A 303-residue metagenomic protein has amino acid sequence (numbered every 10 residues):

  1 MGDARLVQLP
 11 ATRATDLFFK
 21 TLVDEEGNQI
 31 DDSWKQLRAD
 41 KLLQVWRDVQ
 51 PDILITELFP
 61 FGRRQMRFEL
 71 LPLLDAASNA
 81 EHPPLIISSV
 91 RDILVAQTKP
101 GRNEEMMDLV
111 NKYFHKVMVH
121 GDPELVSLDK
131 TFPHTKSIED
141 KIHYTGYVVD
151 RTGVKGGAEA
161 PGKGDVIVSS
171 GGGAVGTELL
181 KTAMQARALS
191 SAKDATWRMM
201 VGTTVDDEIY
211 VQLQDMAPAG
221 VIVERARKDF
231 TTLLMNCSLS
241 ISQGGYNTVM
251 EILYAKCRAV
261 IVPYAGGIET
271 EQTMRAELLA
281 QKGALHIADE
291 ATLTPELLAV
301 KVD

Functional and structural regions predicted by a protein language model:
M1, K228-T273: A donor-sugar binding/catalytic signature common to diverse glycosyltransferases and related nucleotide-sugar
M1-S33, A39: Conserved nucleotide-sugar phosphate-binding/catalytic loop shared by glycosyltransferases and other
L42, M106-M107, V223, D229-F230 (+2 more regions): Acidic, amphipathic alpha-helical patches
V45-P60, C257: Proline-aspartate-enriched helix->loop->beta-strand connector
D48-Q50, K112-Y113, M235-N236, Y254: Alpha-helix C-terminal capping/helix-to-coil transition sites in glycosyltransferase folds
F68-Y144: Active-site-proximal region of nucleotide-activated glycan assembly enzymes, centered on histidine/acidic-rich loops
D122, F132-H134, Y147-L239, T273 (+2 more regions): Donor-nucleotide binding loops and adjacent catalytic segments primarily of GT-B fold Leloir glycosyltransferases
G267-K301: Change "using UDP/GDP/dTDP sugars" to "using nucleotide sugars
